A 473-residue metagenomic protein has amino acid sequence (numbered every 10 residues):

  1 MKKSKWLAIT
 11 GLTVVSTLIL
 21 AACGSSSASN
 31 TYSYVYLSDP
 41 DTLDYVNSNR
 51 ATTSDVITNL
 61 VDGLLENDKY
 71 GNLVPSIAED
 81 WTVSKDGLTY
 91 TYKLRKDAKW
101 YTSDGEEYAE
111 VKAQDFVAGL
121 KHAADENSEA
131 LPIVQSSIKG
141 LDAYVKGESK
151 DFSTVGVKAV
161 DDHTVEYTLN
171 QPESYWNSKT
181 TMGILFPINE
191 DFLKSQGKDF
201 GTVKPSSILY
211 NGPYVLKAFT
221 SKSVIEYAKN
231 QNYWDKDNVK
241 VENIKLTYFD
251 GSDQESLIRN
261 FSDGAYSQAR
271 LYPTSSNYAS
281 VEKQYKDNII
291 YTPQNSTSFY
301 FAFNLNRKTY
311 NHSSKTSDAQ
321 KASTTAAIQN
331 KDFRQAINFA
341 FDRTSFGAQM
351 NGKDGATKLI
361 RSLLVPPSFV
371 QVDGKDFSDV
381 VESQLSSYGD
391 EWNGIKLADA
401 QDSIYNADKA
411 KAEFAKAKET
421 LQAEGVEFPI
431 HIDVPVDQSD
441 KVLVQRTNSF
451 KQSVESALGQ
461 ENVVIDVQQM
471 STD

Functional and structural regions predicted by a protein language model:
M1-I9: Bacterial Sec-dependent N-terminal signal peptides
L18-A22: C-terminal motif of bacterial Sec signal peptides marking the signal peptidase cleavage site
G24-S26: Bacterial signal peptide processing site
T31, Y36, T91-K96, H163-E173 (+2 more regions): Short, hydrophobic/aromatic-enriched beta-strand segments in well-ordered soluble domains
V35-K85, L209: N-terminal lobe/hinge region of extracytoplasmic solute-binding protein
K69, K96-G105, E110-E126, V215-M350 (+1 more regions): Extracytoplasmic/periplasmic ligand-capture domains
D115, H122-F192: Surface-exposed binding/hinge segments that line and control ligand-binding clefts or catalytic entry sites
F152, H163, L169-K245, S256: Gly/Pro-rich hinge or "lid" segments in bacterial periplasmic/extracellular proteins
